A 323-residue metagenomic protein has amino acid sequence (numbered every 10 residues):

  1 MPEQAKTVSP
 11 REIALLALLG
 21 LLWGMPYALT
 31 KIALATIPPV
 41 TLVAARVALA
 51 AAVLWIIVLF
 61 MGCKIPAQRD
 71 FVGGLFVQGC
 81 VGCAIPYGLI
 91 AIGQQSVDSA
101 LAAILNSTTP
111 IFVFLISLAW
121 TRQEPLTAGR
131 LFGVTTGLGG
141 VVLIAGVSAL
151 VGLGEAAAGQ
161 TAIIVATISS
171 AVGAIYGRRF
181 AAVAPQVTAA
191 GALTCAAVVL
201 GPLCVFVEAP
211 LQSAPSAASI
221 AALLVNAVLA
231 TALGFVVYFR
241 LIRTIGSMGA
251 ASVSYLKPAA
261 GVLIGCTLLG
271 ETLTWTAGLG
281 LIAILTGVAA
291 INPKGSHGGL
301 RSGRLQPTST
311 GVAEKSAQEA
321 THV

Functional and structural regions predicted by a protein language model:
P2-A5, A45-L49, A145-V147, S219-A221 (+1 more regions): C-terminal-most transmembrane helix of multi-pass membrane proteins
V8-I13, T36-A44, A67-G73, L131 (+3 more regions): Juxtamembrane helix-entry segments on the extracytoplasmic side of multipass membrane proteins
L22, P26-Y27, W55-N106, V142-L143 (+1 more regions): Specific transmembrane alpha-helical segments of multi-pass solute transporters/efflux pumps, especially DMT/EamA
P26, L49-V53, L105-W120, C195-L200 (+3 more regions): Alpha-helical transmembrane segments of compact multi-pass small-molecule transporters, enriched in specific families
L29, L54, V113-L115, A119 (+6 more regions): Transmembrane alpha-helical segments that form core, pore/gating elements of small-molecule transporters/exporters
A33, L42, R46, G93 (+6 more regions): Hydrophobic/aromatic residues within transmembrane alpha-helices of multi-pass small-molecule transporters
V43-A45, C83, S99-T108, I175-V198 (+2 more regions): Helix-helix packing/entry segments at the starts of transmembrane helices
L54, F76, T108, I116 (+5 more regions): Hydrophobic transmembrane alpha-helices of multi-pass small-molecule transport proteins
